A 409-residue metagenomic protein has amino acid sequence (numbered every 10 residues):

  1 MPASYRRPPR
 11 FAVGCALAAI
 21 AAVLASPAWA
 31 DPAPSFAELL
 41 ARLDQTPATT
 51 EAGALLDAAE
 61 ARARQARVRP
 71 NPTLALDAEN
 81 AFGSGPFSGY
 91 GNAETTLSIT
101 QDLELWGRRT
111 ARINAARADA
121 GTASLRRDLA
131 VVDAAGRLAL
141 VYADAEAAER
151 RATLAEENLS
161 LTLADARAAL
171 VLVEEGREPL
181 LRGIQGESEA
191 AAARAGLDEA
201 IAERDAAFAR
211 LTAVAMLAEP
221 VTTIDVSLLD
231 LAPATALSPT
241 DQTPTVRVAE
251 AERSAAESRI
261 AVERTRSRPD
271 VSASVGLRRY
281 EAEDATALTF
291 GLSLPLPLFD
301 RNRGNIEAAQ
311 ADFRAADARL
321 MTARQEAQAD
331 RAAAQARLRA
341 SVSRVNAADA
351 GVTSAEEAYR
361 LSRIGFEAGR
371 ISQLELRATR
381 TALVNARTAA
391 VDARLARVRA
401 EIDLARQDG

Functional and structural regions predicted by a protein language model:
P2, A130-Q242, A334-R337, S341: Periplasmic alpha-helical coiled-coil/stalk elements that build and connect Gram-negative outer-membrane
A3-A16: Bacterial N-terminal signal peptides that target proteins for export
A25-P27: N-terminal signal peptide c-region/cleavage motif recognized by signal peptidases
W29-A78, D102-L103, A111, R177-L180 (+4 more regions): Bacterial Sec-pathway N-terminal export signals of envelope proteins
S35, P72-A130, R247-R259, R264-A323: Small/polar-residue-enriched beta-strand and adjacent coil segments characteristic of outer-membrane beta-barrel
T49-A66, A130, A134-L159, A164-R167 (+6 more regions): Amphipathic alpha-helical coiled-coil segments
Y90-G91, I184, A192-D198, A202 (+4 more regions): Outer-membrane beta-barrel domain signature
I113-R117, L180-S188, Q373-T381: Short, charged, amphipathic alpha-helical segments
